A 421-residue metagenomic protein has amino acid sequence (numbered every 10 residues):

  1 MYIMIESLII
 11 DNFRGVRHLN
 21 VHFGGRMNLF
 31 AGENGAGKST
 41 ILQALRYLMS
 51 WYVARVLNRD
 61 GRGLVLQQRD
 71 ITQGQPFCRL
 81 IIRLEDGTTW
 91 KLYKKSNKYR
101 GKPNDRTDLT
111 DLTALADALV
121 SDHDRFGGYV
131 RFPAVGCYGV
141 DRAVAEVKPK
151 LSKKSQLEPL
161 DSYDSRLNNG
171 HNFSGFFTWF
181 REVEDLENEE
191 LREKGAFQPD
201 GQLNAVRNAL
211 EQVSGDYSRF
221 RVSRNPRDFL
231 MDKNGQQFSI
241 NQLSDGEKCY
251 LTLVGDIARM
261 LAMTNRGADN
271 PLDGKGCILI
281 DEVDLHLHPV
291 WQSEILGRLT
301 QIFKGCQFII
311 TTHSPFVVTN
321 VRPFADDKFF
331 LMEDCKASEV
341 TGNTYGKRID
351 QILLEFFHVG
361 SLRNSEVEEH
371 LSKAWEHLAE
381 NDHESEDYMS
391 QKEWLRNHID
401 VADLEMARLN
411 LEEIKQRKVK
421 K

Functional and structural regions predicted by a protein language model:
M1-D60, D228-L362: Switch/communication elements of ASCE P-loop NTPase nucleotide-binding domains
M1-G175, K304, K373, D400-K421: P-loop NTPase switch/coupling surface
R69-G74, R224, P271-C277: A short mid-domain helix/strand-loop element embedded in enzyme catalytic domains that forms or borders the active-site
L112, A116, R131, P199-R207 (+2 more regions): A structural signal for well-ordered alpha-helical scaffolds and beta->alpha junctions
R125, A145-S152, L191-G195, H358-R363: Short, polar/flexible loop-turn hinges at active-site or ligand-entry regions and domain interfaces
G127, G297, Q301-F303, F316-K421: RecA-like P-loop NTPase motor core
G136-G139, S218-V222, L230, I310 (+1 more regions): A structural signal for short, well-ordered beta-strand segments and their strand-loop junctions that often border
D164-L272: Extended helical coiled-coil dimerization/tether regions that scaffold and oligomerize large DNA-maintenance assemblies
